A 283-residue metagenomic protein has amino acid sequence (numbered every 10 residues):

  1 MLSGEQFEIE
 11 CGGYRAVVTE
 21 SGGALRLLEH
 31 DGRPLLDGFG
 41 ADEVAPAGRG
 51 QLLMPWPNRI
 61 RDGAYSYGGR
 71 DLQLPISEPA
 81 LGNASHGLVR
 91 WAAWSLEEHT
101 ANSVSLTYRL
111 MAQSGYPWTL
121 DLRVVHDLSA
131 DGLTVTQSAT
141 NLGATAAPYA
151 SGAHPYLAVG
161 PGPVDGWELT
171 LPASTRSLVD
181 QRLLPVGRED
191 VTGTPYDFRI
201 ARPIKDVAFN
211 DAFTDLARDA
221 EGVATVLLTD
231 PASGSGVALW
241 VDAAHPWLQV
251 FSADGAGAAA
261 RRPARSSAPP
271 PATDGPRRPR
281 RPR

Functional and structural regions predicted by a protein language model:
M1-L74, G222-P246: Beta-strand-rich N-terminal accessory domains
Y14, N83-E97, I204-R281: Acidic/His-leaning functional-site neighborhoods
V18, G69, V135-A139, P269 (+1 more regions): Buried hydrophobic-core signal for structured, non-transmembrane domains
S66-R70, E97-V104, D127-G132, P161 (+2 more regions): A short, structured loop/turn motif at beta-sheet edges
L74, Y156-A158, G162-A244: Active-site/ligand-binding surface loops and adjacent short beta/alpha elements that line catalytic pockets across
I76-A130: Extended, loop-rich substrate-binding clefts of extracytoplasmic carbohydrate-active enzymes
Y108-G160: Acidic, contiguous internal or C-terminal segments within carbohydrate-active enzymes that form a structured patch used
L110-S114, P172-V179, L184, R261-P282: Surface-exposed, gly/pro-biased binding rims or lids
